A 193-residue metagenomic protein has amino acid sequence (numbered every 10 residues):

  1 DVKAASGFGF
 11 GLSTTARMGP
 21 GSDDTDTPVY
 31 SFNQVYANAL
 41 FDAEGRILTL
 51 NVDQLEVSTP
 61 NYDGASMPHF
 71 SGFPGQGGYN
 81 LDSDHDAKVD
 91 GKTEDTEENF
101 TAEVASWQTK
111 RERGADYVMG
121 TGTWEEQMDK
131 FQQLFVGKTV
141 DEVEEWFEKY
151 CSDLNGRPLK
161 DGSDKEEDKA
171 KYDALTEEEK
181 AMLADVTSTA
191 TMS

Functional and structural regions predicted by a protein language model:
D1-S193: Active-site- and interface-proximal helix/loop "cap" or "latch" segments in soluble metabolic and energy-transducing
